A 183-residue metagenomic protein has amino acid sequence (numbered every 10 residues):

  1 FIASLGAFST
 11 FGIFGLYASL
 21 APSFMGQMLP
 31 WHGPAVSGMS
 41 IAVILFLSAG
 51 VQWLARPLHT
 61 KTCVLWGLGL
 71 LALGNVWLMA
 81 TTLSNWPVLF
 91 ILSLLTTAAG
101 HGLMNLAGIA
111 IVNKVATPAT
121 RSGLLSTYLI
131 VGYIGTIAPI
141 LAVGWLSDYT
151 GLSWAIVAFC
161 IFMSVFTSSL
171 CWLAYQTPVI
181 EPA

Functional and structural regions predicted by a protein language model:
F1-F14, I91, L95-T96: Pair of pore-lining "gating" transmembrane helices in MFS-fold secondary transporters
S9, M39, V43, L47 (+3 more regions): Small/hydrophobic positions within alpha-helical transmembrane segments of multi-pass membrane transporters
S9-A18, H101, T136: Conserved extracellular-gate-facing transmembrane-helix segments in secondary transporters
Q27-F46, G123, T127: Loop-to-transmembrane helix entry
V36-T60, G74: Transmembrane alpha-helices of Major Facilitator/SLC transporters
T62-L106: C-terminal transmembrane helical hairpin of 12-TM major facilitator-type secondary transporters
H101, I109-L152, F159-C160: A late C-terminal transmembrane helix in Major Facilitator Superfamily
C160-A183: Multi-pass alpha-helical transporter architecture, strongest for 12-TM Major Facilitator/SLC carriers used
